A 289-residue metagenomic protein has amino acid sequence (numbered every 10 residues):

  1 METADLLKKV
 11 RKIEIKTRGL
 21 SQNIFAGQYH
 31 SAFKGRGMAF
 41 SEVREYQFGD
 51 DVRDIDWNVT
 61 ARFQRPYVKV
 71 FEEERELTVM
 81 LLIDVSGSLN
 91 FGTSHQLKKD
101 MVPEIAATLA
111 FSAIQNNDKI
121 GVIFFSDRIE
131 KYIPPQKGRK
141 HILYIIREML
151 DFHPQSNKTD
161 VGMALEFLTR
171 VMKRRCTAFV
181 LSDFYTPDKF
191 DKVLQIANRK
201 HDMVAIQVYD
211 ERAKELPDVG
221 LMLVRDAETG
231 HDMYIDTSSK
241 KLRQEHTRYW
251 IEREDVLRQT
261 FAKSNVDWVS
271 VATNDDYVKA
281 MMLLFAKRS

Functional and structural regions predicted by a protein language model:
M1-F33, E42, D51, R170-R174 (+2 more regions): Von Willebrand factor type A / integrin I
M1-P135, T177-V180, P187-D188, K214: An amphipathic, basic-hydrophobic helix/alpha-beta surface used to engage anionic, phosphate-rich ligands or surfaces
N58, P154-K158, L181-S182: Short, flexible loop segments at the rims of nucleotide/cofactor-binding pockets, characterized by
L89, T93, M149-H153, N265-W268: Short amphipathic alpha-helical interaction patches enriched in hydrophobic/aromatic residues with interspersed Lys/Arg
D100, Q155-G162, R248-I251: Conserved phosphate-coordination/catalytic loops
E104, T108, T159-E166, D255 (+1 more regions): Short, contiguous clusters of charged residues that form electrostatic/catalytic patches at enzyme active sites, used
Y132-R147, Q259, A286-K287: Short, electropositive alpha-helical surface patch
H141-C176, D188-F190, D210: Von Willebrand factor
